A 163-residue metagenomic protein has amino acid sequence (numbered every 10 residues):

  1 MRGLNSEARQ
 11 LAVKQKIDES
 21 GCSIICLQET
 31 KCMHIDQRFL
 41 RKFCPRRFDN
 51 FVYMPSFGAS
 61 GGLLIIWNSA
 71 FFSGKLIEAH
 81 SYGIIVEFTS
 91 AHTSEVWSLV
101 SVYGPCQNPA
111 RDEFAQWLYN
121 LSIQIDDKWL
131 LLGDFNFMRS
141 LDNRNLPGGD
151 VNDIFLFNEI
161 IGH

Functional and structural regions predicted by a protein language model:
M1-H163: A shared catalytic/ligand-binding motif for oxyanion handling
